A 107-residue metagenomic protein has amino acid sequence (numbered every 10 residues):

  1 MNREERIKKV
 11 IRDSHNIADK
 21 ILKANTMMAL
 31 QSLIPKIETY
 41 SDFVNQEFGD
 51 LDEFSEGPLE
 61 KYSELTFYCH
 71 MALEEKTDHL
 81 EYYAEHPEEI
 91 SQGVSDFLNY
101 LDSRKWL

Functional and structural regions predicted by a protein language model:
N2-E38: Short terminal alpha-helical segments
R6, I34, F43, E47 (+1 more regions): Flexible loop/turn and low-complexity linker elements, especially glycine-anchored beta turns and charged/proline-rich
D19-S32, F48-S55, T77-E88, W106: Charged, low-complexity interaction regions
S32-P35, T39, E60, E64 (+1 more regions): Amphipathic alpha-helical interaction segments
D42-Y62: Short, solvent-exposed, charged loop/turn and helix-capping segments that join or cap alpha-helices on peripheral
E64-L107: Amphipathic alpha-helical binding modules
